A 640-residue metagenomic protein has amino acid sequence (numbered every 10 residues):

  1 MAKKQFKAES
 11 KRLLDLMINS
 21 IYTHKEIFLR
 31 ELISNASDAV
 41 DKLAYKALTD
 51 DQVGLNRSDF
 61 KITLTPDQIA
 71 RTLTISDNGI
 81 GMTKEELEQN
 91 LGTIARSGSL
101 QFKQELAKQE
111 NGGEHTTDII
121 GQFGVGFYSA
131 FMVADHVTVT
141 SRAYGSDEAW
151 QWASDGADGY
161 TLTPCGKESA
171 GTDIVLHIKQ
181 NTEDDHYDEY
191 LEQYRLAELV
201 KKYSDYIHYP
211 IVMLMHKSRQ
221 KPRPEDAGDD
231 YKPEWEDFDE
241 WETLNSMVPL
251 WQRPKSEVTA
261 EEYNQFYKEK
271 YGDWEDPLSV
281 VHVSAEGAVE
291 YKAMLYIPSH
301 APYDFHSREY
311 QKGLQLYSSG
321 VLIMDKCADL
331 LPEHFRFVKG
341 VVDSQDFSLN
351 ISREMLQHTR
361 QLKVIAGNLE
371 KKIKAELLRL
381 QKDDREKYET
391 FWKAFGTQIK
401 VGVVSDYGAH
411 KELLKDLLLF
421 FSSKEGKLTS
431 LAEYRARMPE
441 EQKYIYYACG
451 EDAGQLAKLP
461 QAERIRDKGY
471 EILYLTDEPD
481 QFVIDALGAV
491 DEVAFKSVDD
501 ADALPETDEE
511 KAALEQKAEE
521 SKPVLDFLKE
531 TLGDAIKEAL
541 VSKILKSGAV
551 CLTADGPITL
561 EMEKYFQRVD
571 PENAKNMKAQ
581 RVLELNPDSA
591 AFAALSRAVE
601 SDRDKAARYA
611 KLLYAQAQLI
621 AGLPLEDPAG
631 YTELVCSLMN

Functional and structural regions predicted by a protein language model:
M1-Y190, E198: GHKL (Bergerat-fold) ATPase N-terminal catalytic module, capturing the glycine-rich phosphate-binding loop and acidic
I119, V137-G159, K179-N640: GHKL/Bergerat-fold ATPase module in large chromosome/replication-associated machines
